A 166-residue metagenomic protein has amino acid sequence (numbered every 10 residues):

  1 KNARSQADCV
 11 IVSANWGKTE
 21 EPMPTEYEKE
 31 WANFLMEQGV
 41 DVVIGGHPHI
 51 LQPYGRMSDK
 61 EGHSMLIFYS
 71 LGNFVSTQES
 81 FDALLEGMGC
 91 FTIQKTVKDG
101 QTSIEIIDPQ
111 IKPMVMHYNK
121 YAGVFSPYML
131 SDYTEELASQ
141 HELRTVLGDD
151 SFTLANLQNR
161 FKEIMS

Functional and structural regions predicted by a protein language model:
K1-D8, Q78, S151, N159: Catalytic-site microenvironment of enzymes that process N-acetyl-hexosamine-containing cell-wall polysaccharides
K1-M23: Short acidic, glycine-rich surface-loop motifs adjacent to enzyme active sites
S13, E28-A32, L51, Q140 (+2 more regions): Extracytoplasmic/secreted envelope proteins and their assembly/folding machinery, especially bacterial periplasmic
N15-T19, H49, G72-F74, K112-M114: Active-site beta-loop-alpha junctions enriched in small/polar residues
G17-E21, V75-F81, N119: Acidic/histidine-rich helix-loop elements that form or flank divalent-metal/phosphate-binding sites at the catalytic
E26-G89: Conserved beta-sheet core of the metallophosphoesterase superfamily
A83-S166: A short C-terminal boundary segment appended to hydrolase-like catalytic domains
